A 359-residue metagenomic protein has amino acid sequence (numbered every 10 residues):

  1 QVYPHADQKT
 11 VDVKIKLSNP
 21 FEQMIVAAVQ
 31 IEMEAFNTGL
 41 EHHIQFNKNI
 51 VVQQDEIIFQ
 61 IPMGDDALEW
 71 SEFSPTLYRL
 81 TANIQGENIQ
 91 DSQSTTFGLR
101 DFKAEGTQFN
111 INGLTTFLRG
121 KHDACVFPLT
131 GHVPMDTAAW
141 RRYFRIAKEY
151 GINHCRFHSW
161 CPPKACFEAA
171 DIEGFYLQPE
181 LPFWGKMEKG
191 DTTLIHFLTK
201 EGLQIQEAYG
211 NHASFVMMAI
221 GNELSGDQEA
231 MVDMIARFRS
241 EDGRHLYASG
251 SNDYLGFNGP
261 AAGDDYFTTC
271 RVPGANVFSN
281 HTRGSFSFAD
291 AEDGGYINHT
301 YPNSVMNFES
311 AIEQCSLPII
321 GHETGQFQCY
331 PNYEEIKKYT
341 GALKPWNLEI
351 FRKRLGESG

Functional and structural regions predicted by a protein language model:
Q1-H158, V216, R244: Secreted/periplasmic carbohydrate-active enzymes, especially glycoside hydrolases
K9, P20, M218, N280-G359: Substrate-binding clefts and catalytic carboxylate motifs of secreted carbohydrate-active enzymes
G98-K103, K121-C125, R156-C166, L181-G185 (+3 more regions): Short, solvent-exposed turn/loop segments enriched in Gly/Ser/Thr/Pro and often Arg
K103-T107, P162-F167, K189-G190, I195-E207 (+1 more regions): Alpha-helical scaffolding within the catalytic cores of extracellular/periplasmic polymer-degrading hydrolases
H122-A139, Y150-H158, L181-F197, S214-E229 (+1 more regions): The substrate-binding groove and active-site-proximal loops of carbohydrate-active enzymes, especially glycoside
I172, D191-A261: Active-site neighborhood of glycoside hydrolase catalytic domains
A230-F308: Polar, glycine-rich mid-to-C-terminal structural blocks that act as macromolecule-binding/assembly scaffolds
